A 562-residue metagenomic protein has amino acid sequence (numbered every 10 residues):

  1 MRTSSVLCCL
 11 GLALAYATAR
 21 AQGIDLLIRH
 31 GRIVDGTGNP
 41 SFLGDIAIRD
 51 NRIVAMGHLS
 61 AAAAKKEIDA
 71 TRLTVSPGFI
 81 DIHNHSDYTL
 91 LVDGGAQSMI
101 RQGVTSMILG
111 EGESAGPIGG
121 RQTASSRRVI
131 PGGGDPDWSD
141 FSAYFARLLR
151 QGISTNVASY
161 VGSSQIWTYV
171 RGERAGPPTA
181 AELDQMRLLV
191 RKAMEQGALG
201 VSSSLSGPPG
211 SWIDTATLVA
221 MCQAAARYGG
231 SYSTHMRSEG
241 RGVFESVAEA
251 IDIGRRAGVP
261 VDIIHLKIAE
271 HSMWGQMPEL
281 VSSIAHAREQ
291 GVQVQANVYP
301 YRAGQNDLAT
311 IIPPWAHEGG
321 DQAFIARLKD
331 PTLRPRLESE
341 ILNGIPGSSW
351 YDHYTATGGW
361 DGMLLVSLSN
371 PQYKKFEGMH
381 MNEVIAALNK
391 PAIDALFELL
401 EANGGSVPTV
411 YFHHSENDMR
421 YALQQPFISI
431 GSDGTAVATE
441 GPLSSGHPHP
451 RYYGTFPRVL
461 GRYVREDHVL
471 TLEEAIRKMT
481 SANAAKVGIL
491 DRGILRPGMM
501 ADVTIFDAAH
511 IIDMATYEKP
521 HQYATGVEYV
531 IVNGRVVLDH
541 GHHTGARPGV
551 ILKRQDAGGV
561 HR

Functional and structural regions predicted by a protein language model:
S5-A15: Bacterial N-terminal signal peptides
A17-A21: Sec/Tat signal peptide C-region and signal peptidase I cleavage site
G23-I24, I33-G78, D93: Histidine-rich, glycine-flanked metal-binding segment
G31, I46, N51, R72 (+13 more regions): Divalent metal-coordination and catalytic microenvironments
G31, Y421-F427, D433, V437 (+1 more regions): C-terminal cap of metal-dependent C-N hydrolases
I33-D45, V407-H414, D418-M419, D467-I476 (+1 more regions): Acidic, glycine-enriched loop/beta-strand segments at the rims of small-molecule binding/catalytic pockets
A62-S139: Metal-associated gating/positioning segment near the N- to mid-region
F145-L148, I153-N156, Y160-A180, M186-G207 (+5 more regions): Active-site neighborhoods of metal-dependent hydrolases
